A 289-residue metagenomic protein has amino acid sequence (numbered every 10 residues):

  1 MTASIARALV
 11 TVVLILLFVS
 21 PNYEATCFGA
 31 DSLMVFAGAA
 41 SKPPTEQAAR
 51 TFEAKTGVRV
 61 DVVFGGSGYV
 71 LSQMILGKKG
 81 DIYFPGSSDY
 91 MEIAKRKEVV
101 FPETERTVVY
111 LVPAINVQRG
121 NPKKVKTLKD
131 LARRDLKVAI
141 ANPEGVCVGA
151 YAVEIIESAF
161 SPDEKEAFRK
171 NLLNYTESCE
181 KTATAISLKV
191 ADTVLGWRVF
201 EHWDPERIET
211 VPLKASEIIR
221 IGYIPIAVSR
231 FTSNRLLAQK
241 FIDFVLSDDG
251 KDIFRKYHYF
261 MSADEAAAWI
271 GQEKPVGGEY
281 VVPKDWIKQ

Functional and structural regions predicted by a protein language model:
M1-I5: N-terminal secretory signal peptides that target proteins for export/translocation
A6-R7, Q239: Alpha-helical transmembrane segments of integral membrane proteins
L9-Y23: Bacterial N-terminal signal peptides
C27-V63, G68-K78, S87-S88, E92-K97 (+2 more regions): Exported/periplasmic ABC-transporter solute-binding proteins
K97-T104: A short, gly/pro- and small-residue-rich
